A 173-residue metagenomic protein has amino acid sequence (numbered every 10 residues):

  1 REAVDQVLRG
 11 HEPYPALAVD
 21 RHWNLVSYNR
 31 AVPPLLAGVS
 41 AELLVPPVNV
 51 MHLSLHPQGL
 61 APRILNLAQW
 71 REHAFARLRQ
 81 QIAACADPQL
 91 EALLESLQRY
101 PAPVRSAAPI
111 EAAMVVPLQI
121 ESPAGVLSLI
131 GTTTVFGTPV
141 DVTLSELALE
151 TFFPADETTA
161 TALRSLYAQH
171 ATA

Functional and structural regions predicted by a protein language model:
R1-E2: Short, charged amphipathic alpha-helical "coupling" segments at sensory-output junctions in signaling proteins
Q6-V7: PAS-family sensory domains
E12-P103, E111, A173: PAS-family sensory domains
A108-T172: Low-complexity, glycine/alanine/valine/leucine- and proline-rich hydrophobic stretches
